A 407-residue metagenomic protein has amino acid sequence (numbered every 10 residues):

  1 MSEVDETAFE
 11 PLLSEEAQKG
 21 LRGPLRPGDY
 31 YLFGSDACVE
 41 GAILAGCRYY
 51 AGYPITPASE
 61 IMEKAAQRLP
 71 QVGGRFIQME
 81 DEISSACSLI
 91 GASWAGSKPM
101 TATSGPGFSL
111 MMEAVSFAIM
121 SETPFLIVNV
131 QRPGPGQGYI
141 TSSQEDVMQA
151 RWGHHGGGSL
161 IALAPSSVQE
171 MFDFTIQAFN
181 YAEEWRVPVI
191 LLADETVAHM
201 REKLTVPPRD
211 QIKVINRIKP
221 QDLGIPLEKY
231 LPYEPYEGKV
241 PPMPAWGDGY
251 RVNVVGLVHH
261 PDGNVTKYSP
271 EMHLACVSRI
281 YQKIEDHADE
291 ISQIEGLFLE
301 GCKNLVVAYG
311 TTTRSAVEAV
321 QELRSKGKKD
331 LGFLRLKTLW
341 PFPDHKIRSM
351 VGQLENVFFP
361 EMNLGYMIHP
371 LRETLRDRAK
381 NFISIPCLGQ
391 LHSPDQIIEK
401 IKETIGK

Functional and structural regions predicted by a protein language model:
S2-W152, S159, I176, A379 (+2 more regions): Thiamine diphosphate
V4-L12, V189-E295: Conformationally flexible catalytic loops at phosphate/diphosphate-handling active centers
E10, E355-V357, E361-K407: Peripheral docking tails and interdomain loops at the edges of cofactor- or intermediate-handling domains
F33-A37, I284-N304, V317: Glycine-/acidic-rich phosphate or pyrophosphate-binding loops and their flanking alpha/beta elements
A66-Q71, R279-K283, E318-F333, R376-R378: Short helix-loop-beta junction
T141-E195, I218-D222: Conserved thiamine diphosphate
T313-M350: Generic long, charged, amphipathic alpha-helical segments
